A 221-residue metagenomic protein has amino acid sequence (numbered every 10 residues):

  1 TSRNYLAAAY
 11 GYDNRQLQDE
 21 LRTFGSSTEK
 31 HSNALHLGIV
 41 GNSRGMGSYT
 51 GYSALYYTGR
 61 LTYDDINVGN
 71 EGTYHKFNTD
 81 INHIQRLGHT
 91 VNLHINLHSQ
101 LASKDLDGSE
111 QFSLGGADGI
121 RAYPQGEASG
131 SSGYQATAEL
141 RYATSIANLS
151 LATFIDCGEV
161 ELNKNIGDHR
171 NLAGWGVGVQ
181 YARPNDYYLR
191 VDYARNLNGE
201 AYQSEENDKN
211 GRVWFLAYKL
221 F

Functional and structural regions predicted by a protein language model:
S2-N4, A9-G11, Q18: Polar, glycine-rich mid-to-C-terminal structural blocks that act as macromolecule-binding/assembly scaffolds
A7-G11, S53-L55, H98, R190 (+1 more regions): Soluble periplasmic/extracytoplasmic beta-strand elements of cell-envelope proteins
R15-F24, L189, Y193-R212: Outer-membrane beta-barrel translocator/channel fold
Q16-L149, T153-L162, E206: C-terminal outer-membrane beta-barrel translocator/porin domains of Gram-negative envelope proteins and their
T137-E139, G174-Q180: Short glycine-rich, acidic/polar surface loops and turns
E159-N163, L197-E200: Short, solvent-exposed loop/turn segments at secondary-structure junctions
H169-L172: Glycine-rich, small/acidic residue-mixed loop/short-helix segments
V179-D186, V191, D208-F221: Outer-membrane beta-barrel "beta-signal"
